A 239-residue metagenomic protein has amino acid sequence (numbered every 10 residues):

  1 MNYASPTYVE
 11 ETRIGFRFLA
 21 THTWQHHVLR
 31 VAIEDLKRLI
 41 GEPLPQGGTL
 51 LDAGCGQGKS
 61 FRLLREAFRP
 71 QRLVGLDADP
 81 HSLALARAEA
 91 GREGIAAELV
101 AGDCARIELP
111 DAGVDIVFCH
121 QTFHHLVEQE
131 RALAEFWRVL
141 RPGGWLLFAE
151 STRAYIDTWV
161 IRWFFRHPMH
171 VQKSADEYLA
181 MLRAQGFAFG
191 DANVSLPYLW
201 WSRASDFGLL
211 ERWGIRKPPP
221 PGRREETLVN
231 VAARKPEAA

Functional and structural regions predicted by a protein language model:
M1-L44, K59, L63: Conserved class I S-adenosyl-L-methionine
I14-L19, E93, G190-A239: A C-terminal cap/extension of S-adenosyl-L-methionine-dependent methyltransferases that defines the acceptor-substrate
K59-A105: Class I SAM-dependent methyltransferase SAM/SAH-binding core
A105-I116: A short acidic, Gly/Pro-enriched loop at the edge of an enzyme's catalytic core that lines a small-molecule cofactor
E130-P142: A short glycine-rich, Lys/Arg-flanked "PGG" loop and its adjoining helix->strand segment in the class I
G144-E150: Conserved beta-strand signature within the Rossmann-like core of class I S-adenosyl-L-methionine
T152-P168: Short, glycine-/aromatic-enriched active-site segment of Class I SAM-dependent methyltransferases
V171-G186: Short alpha-helix
